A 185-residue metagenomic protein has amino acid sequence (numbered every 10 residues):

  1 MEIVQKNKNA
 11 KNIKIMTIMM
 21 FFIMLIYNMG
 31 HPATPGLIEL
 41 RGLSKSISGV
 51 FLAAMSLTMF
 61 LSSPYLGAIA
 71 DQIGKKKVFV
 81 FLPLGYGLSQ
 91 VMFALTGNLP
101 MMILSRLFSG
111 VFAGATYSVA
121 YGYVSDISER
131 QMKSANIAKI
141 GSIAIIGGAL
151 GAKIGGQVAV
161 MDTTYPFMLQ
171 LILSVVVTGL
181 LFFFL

Functional and structural regions predicted by a protein language model:
K8-S56: Helix-loop boundary and gating motifs at the non-cytosolic
S56-P64, G148-A149: Residue-level signature of mid-helix packing/kink "hotspots" within the transmembrane helices of 12-pass Major
G74, L95-M101: Helix-breaking motifs and short loop linkers at transmembrane-helix boundaries and internal kinks in secondary membrane
K77-V91: Structural signature of the two symmetry-related core transmembrane helices
S89, P100-F108: Paired small-residue
S105-I145: Cytoplasmic helix-loop-helix junction between adjacent transmembrane helices in 12-TM secondary transporters
I140-F182: Helix-loop-helix hairpin linking two adjacent transmembrane segments in secondary transporters
